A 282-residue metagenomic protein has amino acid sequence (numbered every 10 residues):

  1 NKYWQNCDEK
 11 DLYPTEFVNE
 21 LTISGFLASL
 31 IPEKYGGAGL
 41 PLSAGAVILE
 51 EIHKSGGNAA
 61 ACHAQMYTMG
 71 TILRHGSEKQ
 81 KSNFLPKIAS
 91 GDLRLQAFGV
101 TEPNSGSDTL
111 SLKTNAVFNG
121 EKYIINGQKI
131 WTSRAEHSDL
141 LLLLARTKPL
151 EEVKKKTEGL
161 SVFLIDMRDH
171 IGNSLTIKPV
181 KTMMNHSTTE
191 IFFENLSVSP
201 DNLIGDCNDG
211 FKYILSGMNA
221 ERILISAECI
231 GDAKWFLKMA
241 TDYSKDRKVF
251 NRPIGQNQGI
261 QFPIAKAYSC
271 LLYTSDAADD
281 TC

Functional and structural regions predicted by a protein language model:
N1-H63, L73, K79, N83 (+1 more regions): Amphipathic, small/basic residue-rich leader segments at the start of a protein or domain
G25, A46-H53, L144-T147, L164-H170 (+1 more regions): Short Ser/Thr-interspersed hydrophobic loop/turn segments at strand-loop and sheet-helix junctions that line or gate
G91-V100: A short, Trp-centered hydrophobic/proline-enriched beta-strand micro-motif
N104-S107, W131-E136, V153-K154, V180-S187: Short Gly/Pro-enriched turn/cap motifs at secondary-structure boundaries
T114-V117: A structural signal for short hydrophobic beta-strand segments in well-ordered beta-sheet cores
K122, N126-S174: A short core secondary-structure module
V162, S174-L271: Glycine-rich beta->alpha junctions and the first turn(s) of the following alpha-helix
Y273-C282: Single conserved hydrophobic/aromatic residue that forms the stacking wall/gate of nucleotide- or nucleobase-binding
